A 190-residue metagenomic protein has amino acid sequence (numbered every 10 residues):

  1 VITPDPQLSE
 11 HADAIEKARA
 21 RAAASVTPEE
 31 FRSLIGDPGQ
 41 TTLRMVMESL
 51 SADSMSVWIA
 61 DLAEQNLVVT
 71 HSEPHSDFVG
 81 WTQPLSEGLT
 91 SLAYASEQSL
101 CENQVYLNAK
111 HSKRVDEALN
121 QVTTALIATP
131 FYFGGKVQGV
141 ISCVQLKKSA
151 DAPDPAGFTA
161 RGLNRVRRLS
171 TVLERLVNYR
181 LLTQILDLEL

Functional and structural regions predicted by a protein language model:
V1-D37, R168, V172, L176-L190: Signal-transmission linkers at sensory-effector interfaces
A24, P28-E29, Q40-S49, L92 (+4 more regions): Amphipathic alpha-helical regulatory segments at dimerization interfaces that relay allosteric signals between sensory
P28-T70, R180: Helix-loop-beta substructure at the N-terminus of cytosolic sensory domains that couple signal/ligand detection
A60, V68-T70, S76-R114: Regulatory sensory and allosteric helical modules in signal-transduction proteins and certain transcription factors
A63, Y132-V137, L146-S149, R180: Flexible loop/coil segments at beta-strand boundaries within sensory signal-transduction domains
E73-H75, V140-G157: Short beta-strand-to-loop transition segments that serve as allosteric relay/switch motifs in sensory/regulatory domains
T124-F133, G139: A short, aliphatic-rich beta-strand micro-motif
F133, A152-N178, L188: Amphipathic alpha-helical "output/dimerization" segments
